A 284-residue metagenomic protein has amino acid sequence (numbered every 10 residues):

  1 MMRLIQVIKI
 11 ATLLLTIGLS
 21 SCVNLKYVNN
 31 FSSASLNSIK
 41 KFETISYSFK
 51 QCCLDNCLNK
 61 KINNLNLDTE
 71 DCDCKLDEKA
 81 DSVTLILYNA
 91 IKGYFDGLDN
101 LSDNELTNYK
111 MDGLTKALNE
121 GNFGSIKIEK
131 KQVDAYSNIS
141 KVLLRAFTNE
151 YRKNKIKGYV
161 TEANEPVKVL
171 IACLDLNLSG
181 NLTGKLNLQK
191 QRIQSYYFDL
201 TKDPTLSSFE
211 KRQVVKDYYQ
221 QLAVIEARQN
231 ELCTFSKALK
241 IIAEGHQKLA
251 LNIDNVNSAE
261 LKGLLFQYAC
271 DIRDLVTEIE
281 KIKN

Functional and structural regions predicted by a protein language model:
M2-A11: Bacterial N-terminal signal peptides that target proteins for export
L14: Flanking scaffold residues of small Cys/His-coordinated metal-binding clusters
G18-S21: C-terminal motif of bacterial Sec signal peptides marking the signal peptidase cleavage site
Y27-A135: N-terminal Sec/ER secretory leader and immediately downstream segment of secreted/extracellular precursors
Y27-A34, K75-I86, D99-L106, I128-K131 (+8 more regions): Non-transmembrane, amphipathic alpha-helical segments
K40, T44-Y47, Q51, G93-D96 (+8 more regions): Extended, non-membrane alpha-helical segments enriched in charged/polar residues
K40-E43, I241-N284: Hydrophilic extracytoplasmic domains
I126-E244: Extended amphipathic alpha-helical interaction segments
